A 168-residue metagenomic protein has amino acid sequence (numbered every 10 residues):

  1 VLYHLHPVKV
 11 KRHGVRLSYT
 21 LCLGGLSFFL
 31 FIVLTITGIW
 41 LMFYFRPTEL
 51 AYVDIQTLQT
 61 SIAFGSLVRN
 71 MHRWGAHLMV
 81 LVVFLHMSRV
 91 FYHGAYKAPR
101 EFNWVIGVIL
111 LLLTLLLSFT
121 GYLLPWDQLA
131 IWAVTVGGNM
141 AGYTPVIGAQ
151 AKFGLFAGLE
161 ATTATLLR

Functional and structural regions predicted by a protein language model:
V1-R168: Membrane-embedded alpha-helical bundles that constitute the cytochrome b-like, heme-associated redox core of multi-pass
